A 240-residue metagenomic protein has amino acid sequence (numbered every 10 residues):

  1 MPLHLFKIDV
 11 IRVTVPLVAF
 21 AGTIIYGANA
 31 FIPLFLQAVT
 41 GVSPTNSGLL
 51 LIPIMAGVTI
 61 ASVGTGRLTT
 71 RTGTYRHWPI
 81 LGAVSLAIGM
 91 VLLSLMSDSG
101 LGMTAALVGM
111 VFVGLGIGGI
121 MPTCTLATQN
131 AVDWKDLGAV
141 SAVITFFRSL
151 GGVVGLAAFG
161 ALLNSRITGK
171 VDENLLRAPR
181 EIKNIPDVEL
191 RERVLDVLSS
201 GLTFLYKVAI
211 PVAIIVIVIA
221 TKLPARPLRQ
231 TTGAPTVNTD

Functional and structural regions predicted by a protein language model:
M1, V42, R177, I185-E189: Short coil/turn linker and secondary-structure boundary residues
M1-G169, L205-V216: 12-transmembrane solute porter fold
M1-H4, G169-N174, P227-V237: Short, Lys/Arg-enriched, Gly/Pro-containing loop segments at transmembrane-helix junctions of multi-pass membrane
N29, L51, A178, D187-R191: N-proximal short alpha-helices
W78-I80, S85, V171-D172, P186-D187 (+1 more regions): Short, surface-exposed, charge-dense and proline/glycine-enriched linear segments
N164-I185: Juxtamembrane non-transmembrane "cap" segments at the membrane-aqueous interface of multi-pass membrane proteins
I182-D240: Transmembrane-helix exit segments and adjacent C-terminal regions of multi-pass membrane proteins
